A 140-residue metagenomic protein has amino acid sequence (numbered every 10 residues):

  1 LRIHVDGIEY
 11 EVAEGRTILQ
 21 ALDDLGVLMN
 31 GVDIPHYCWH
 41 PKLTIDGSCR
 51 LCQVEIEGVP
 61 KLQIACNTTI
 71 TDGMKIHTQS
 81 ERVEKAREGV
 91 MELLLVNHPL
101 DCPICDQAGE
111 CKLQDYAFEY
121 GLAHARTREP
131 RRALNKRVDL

Functional and structural regions predicted by a protein language model:
L1-I3: Short structural boundary motif marking the start of a folded domain
V5, E9, W39-H40, H77 (+1 more regions): A general structural-boundary detector
G7-D72: N-terminal cofactor/phosphate-binding cores enriched in small/glycine residues, especially glycine-rich loops such as
R50-L140: Fe-S ferredoxin-like electron-transfer domains and their immediately adjacent linker/connector regions across
